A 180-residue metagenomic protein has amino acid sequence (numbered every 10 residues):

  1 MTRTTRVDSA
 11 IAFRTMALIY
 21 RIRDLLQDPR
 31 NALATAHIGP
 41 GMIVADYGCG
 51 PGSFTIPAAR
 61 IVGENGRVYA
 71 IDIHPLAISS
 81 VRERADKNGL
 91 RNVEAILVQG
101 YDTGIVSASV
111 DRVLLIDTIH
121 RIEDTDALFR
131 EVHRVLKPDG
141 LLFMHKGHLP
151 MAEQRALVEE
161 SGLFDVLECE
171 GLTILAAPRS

Functional and structural regions predicted by a protein language model:
R23-M42: Conserved alpha-helix/loop element of class I SAM-dependent methyltransferases that forms part of the SAM/SAH-binding
G41-G50: Conserved class I S-adenosyl-L-methionine
P51-G63: Conserved SAM-binding loop of SAM-dependent methyltransferases across substrates and taxa, primarily the Class I
A59, D126-L141: A short glycine-rich, Lys/Arg-flanked "PGG" loop and its adjoining helix->strand segment in the class I
H74: Conserved SAM/SAH-binding beta-strand->alpha-helix loop
G89-G100: Conserved SAM-binding strand-loop segment of SAM-dependent methyltransferases
Y101-V113: A short acidic, Gly/Pro-enriched loop at the edge of an enzyme's catalytic core that lines a small-molecule cofactor
D111-D124: A short SAM/SAH-binding and catalytic strip from SAM-dependent methyltransferases
